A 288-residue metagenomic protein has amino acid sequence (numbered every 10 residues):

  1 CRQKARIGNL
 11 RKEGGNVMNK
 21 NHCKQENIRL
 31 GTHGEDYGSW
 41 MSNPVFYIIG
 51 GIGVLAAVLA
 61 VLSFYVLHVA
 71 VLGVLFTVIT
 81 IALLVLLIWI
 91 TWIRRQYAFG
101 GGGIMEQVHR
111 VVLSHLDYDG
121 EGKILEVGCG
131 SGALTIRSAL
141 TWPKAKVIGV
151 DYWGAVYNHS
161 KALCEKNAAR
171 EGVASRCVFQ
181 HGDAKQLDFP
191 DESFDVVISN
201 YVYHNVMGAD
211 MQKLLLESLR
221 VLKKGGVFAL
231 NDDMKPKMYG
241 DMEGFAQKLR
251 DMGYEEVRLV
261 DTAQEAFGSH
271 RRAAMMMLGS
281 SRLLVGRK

Functional and structural regions predicted by a protein language model:
Y37-F46, L87-V108: Class I SAM-dependent methyltransferase Rossmann-like catalytic core, especially the SAM/SAH-binding loop
G103-E121: Conserved alpha-helix/loop element of class I SAM-dependent methyltransferases that forms part of the SAM/SAH-binding
G120-G130, I148: Conserved class I S-adenosyl-L-methionine
S131-P143: Conserved SAM-binding loop of SAM-dependent methyltransferases across substrates and taxa, primarily the Class I
K185-V197: A short acidic, Gly/Pro-enriched loop at the edge of an enzyme's catalytic core that lines a small-molecule cofactor
Q212-K224: A short glycine-rich, Lys/Arg-flanked "PGG" loop and its adjoining helix->strand segment in the class I
G225-D232: Conserved beta-strand signature within the Rossmann-like core of class I S-adenosyl-L-methionine
G253, A266-K288: Core SAM-dependent methyltransferase catalytic element
